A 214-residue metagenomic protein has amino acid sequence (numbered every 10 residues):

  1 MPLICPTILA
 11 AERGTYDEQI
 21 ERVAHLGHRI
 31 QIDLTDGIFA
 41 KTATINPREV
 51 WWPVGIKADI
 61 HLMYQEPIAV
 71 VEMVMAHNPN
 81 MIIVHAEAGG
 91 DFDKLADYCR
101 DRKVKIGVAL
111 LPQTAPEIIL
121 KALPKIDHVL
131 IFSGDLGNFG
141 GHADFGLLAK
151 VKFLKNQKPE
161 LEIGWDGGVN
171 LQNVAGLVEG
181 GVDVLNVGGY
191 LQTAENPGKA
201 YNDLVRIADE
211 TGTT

Functional and structural regions predicted by a protein language model:
L3-I8, I30-I32, A58-L62, N80-V84 (+4 more regions): Hydrophobic faces of well-ordered beta-strands that scaffold small-molecule active sites in alpha/beta enzyme cores
T7-A11, T35-G37, M63-Q65, E87 (+4 more regions): Active-site beta-loop-alpha junctions enriched in small/polar residues
Y16-R22, E66-A76, Q113-K125, V169-L185: Catalytic cores of alpha/beta
V23, I32-D33, V74, V129 (+5 more regions): Conserved, mostly hydrophobic/aromatic
Q31-Y98: N-terminal active-site wall of soluble small-molecule enzyme domains
I38-K41, P112, I119-K158, P197-R206: Glycine/Thr-rich beta-alpha phosphate-binding loop at enzyme active sites
A43-H61, Y98-A109, G146-G164, D203-T214: Alpha-helix-loop-beta-strand connector modules within alpha/beta enzyme cores
A86-D91, L130-G141, G180-Y201: Glycine-rich phosphate-binding active-site loops on the catalytic face of alpha/beta enzymes
